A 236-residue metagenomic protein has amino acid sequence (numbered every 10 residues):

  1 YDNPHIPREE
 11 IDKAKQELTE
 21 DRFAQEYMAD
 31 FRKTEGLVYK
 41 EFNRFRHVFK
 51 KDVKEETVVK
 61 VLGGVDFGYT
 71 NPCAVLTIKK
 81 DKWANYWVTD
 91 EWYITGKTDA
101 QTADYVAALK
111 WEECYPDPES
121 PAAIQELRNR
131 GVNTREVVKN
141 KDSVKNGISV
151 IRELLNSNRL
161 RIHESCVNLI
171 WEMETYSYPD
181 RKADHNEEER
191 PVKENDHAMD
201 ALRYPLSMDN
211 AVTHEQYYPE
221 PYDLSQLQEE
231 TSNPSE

Functional and structural regions predicted by a protein language model:
N3-V65: ATPase catalytic-site recognition across NTP-hydrolyzing enzymes
Y27, V75, C114, M173 (+1 more regions): A residue-level signal for conserved active-site and pocket-lining positions in enzyme catalytic cores
E35-G36, V48, N71-V75, G96-A100 (+1 more regions): Short acidic/glycine-rich loop or secondary-structure boundary segments that cap or lie
E56-K80: Gly/Thr-rich phosphate-binding beta-strand-loop-beta motif of the actin/hexokinase/Hsp70
K82-K193, V212-Y217, D223-E236: Mg2+-dependent endonuclease catalytic cores in nucleic-acid-processing enzymes, primarily RNase H-like
K193-R203: Short, charged alpha-helical segments
A201-Q216: Long, highly charged low-complexity segments enriched in Glu/Asp and Lys/Arg with interspersed Ser/Thr
